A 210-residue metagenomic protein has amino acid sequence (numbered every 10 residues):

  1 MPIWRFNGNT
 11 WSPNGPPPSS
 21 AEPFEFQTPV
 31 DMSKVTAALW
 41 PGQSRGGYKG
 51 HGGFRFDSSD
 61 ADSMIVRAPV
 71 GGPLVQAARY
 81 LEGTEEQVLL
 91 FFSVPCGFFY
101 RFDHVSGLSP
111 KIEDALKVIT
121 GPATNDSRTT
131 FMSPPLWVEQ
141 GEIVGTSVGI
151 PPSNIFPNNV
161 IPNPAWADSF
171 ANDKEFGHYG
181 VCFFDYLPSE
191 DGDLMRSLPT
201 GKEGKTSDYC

Functional and structural regions predicted by a protein language model:
M1-L89, S93-C96, W137-I143, Y179-G180 (+1 more regions): Surface-exposed, glycine-biased beta-strand/turn segments
G8-T10, G15, M32, I155 (+6 more regions): Short linear motifs in intrinsically disordered/low-complexity regions
R55-D57, D103, N159: Residues in well-ordered beta-strands of folded domains
P69-F131: Zn2+-dependent peptidoglycan hydrolase active-site motif and core
Q87-S93, P135-V181: Short hydrophobic beta/alpha edge segments that flank linear recognition/processing sites
T129-P134, F184: Low-complexity, serine/threonine/proline-enriched polar segments
